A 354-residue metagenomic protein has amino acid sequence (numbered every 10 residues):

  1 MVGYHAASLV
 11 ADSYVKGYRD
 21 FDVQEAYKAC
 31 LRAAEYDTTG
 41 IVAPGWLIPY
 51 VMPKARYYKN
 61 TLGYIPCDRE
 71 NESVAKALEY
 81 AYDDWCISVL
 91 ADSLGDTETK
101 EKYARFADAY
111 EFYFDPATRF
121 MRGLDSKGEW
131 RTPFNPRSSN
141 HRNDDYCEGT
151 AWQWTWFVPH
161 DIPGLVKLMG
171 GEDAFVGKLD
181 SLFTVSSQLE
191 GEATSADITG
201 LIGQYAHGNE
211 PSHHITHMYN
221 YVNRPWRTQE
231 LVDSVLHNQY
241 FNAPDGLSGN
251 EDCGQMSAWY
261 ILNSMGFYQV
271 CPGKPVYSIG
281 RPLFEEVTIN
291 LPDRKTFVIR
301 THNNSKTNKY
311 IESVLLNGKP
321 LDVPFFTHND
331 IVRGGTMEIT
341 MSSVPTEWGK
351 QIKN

Functional and structural regions predicted by a protein language model:
G3, A7, G17-D108, F112-V298 (+2 more regions): Active-site core of glycosidic bond-cleaving carbohydrate-active enzymes
F241, C271, S278-N354: Beta-rich accessory regions
